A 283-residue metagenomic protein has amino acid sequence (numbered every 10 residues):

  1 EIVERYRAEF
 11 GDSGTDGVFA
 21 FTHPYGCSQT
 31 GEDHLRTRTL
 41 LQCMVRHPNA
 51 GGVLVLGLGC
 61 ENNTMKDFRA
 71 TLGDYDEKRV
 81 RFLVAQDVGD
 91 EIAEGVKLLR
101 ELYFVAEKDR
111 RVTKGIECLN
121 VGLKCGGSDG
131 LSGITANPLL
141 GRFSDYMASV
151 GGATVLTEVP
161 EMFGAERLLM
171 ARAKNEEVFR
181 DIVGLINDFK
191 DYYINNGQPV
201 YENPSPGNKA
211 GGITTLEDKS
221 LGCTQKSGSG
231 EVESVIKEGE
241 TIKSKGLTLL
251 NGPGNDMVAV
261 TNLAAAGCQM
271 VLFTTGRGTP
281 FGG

Functional and structural regions predicted by a protein language model:
E1-M270, T274-G283: Metallocofactor- and cofactor-centric catalytic cores in central/energy metabolism, strongly enriched
